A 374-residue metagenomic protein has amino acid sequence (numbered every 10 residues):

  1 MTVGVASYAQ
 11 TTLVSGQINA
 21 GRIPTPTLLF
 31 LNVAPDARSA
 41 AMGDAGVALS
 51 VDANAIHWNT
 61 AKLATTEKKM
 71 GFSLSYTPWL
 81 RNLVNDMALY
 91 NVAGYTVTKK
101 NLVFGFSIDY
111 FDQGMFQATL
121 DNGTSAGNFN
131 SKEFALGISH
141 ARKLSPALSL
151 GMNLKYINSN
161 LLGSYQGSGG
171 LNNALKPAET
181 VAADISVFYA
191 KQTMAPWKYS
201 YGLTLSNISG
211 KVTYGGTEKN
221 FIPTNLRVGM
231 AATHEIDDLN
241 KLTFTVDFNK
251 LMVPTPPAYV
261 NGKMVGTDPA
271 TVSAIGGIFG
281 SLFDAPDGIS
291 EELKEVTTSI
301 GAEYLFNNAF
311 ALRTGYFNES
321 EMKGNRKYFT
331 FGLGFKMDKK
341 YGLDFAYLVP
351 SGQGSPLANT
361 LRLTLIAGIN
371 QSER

Functional and structural regions predicted by a protein language model:
M1-T12: Bacterial Sec-dependent N-terminal signal peptides
Q10-R374: Subset of outer-membrane beta-barrel
